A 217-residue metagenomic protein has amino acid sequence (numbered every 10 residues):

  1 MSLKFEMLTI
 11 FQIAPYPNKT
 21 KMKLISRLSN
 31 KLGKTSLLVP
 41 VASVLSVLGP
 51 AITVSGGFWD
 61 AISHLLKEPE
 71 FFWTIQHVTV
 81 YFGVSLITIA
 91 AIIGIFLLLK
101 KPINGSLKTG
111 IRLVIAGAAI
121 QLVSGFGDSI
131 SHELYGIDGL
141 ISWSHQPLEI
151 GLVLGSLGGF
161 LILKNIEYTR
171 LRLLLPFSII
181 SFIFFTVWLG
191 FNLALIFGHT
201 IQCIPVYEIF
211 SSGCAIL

Functional and structural regions predicted by a protein language model:
T20-L37: Short, Lys/Arg-rich, polar N-terminal cytosolic tail immediately upstream of the first transmembrane signal-anchor
L38-V47, P69-L86, T109-L113, G139-G151 (+1 more regions): Membrane-entry segments of alpha-helical transmembrane domains in multi-pass membrane proteins
P50-H64: Alpha-helical transmembrane segments of multi-pass membrane proteins
Q76-I120: Membrane helical hairpin/interfacial module
V78-I95, P147-L163, F210-L217: Hydrophobic cores of alpha-helical transmembrane segments in multi-pass inner/ER membrane proteins, independent
I103-L113, G127-I180, F191-I204: Membrane-interface helix-loop-helix junctions at boundaries between adjacent transmembrane segments
